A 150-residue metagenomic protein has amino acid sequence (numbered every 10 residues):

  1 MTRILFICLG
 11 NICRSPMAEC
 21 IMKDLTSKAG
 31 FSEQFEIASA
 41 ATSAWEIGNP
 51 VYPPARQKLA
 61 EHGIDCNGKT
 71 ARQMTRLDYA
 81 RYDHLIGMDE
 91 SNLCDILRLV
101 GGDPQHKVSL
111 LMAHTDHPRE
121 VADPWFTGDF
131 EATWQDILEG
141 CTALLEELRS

Functional and structural regions predicted by a protein language model:
M1-R81, E146-S150: Conserved active-site segments centered on acidic
C8, L59, I86-G87, I137: Hydrophobic structural packing positions in well-ordered secondary structure
S15, D89-E90: Helix N-cap/beta->alpha junction signal
H84, E90-S150: Phosphate-binding/catalytic loops
